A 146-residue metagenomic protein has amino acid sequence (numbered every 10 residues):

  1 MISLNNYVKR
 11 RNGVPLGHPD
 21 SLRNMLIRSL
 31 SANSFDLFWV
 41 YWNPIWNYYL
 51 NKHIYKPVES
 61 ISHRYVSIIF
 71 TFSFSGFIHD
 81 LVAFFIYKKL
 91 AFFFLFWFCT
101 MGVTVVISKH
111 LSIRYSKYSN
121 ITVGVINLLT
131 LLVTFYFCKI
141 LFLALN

Functional and structural regions predicted by a protein language model:
M1-S75, K117-N146: Membrane-interfacial catalytic/cofactor-binding modules of polytopic membrane enzymes
F77, L81-V82: Active-site His/Glu-centered metal-binding helix of metallohydrolases
A83-S119: Extended hydrophobic/aromatic segments used for targeting, binding, or gating
